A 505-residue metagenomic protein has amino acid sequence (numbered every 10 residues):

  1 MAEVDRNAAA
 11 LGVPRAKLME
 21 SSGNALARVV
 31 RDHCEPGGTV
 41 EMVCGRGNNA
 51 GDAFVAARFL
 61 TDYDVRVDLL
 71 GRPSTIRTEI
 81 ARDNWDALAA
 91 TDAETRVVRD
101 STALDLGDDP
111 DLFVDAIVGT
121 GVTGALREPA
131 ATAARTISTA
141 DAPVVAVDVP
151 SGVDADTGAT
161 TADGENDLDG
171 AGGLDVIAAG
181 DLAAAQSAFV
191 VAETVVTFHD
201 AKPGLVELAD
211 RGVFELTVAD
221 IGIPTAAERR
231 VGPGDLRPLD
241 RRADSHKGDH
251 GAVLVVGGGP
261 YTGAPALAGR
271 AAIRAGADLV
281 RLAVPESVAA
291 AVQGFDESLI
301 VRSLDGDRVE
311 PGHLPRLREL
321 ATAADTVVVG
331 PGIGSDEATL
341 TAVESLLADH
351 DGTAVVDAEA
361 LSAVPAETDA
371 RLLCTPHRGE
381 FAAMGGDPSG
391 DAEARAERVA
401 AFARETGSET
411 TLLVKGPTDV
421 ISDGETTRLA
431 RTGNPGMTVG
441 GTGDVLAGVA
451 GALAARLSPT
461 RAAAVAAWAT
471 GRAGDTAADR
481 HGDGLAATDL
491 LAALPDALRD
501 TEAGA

Functional and structural regions predicted by a protein language model:
M1-D68, A171, D200-T353, A358 (+2 more regions): Small-residue (G/A/S/T)-rich helix-start motifs and N-terminal tracts that mark the onset
R28-I117, A125-V147, A342: Nucleotide and nucleotide-moiety/phosphate-recognizing core
I76-D86, A155-D156, A289-E297: N-terminal beta-loop-helix "entrance" segment that forms/cooperates in small-molecule cofactor or anionic ligand
N84-A87, A162-G164, A178-V191, E297-V301 (+4 more regions): Short, hinge-like loop/turn segments at secondary-structure boundaries
D100-A103, V149-A155, L361: Short acidic loop-to-helix transition motifs that present clustered carboxylates
L106-D111, F189, A321-T322, L347: A short, aliphatic-rich alpha-helical micro-motif
P110-P260, T411-L413: YjeF_N-associated NAD(P)HX repair module
H377: A motif-centric signal for short, conserved binding hotspots located in accessible loops or intrinsically disordered
